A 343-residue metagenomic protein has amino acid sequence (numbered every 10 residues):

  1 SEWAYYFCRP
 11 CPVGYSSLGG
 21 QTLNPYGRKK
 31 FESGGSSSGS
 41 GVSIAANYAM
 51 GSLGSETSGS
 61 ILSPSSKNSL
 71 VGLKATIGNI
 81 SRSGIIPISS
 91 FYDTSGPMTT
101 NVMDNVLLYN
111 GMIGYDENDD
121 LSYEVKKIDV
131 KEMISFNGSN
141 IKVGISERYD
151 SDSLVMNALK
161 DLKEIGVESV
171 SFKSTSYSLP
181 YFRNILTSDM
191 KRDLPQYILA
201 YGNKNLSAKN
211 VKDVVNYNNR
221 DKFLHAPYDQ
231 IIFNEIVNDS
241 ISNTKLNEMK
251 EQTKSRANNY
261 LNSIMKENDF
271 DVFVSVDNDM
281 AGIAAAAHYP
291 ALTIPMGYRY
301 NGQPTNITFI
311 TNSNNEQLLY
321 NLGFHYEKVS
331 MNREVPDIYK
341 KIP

Functional and structural regions predicted by a protein language model:
S1-A4, L53-T57, T76, S146-Y149 (+4 more regions): Active-site-proximal beta-strand/loop segments in catalytic clefts of secreted hydrolases
S1-S95: Short glycine/serine-rich loop/turn segments
G41-S43, D161, G282-A286: Hydrophobic/aromatic ligand-binding patch that stacks against planar heteroaromatic rings of cofactors or nucleotides
N47-G51, N101, I141, K163-V167 (+2 more regions): Loop/turn elements at helix/coil->beta-strand transitions in domains of secreted/extracellular proteins
A49, L154, N234-P343: Glycine-rich, small-residue loops and helix-cap segments that act as flexible hinges at active-site edges
K74-A158, R333-P343: A short helix-breaking turn/cap at a secondary-structure junction
N101-K126, E147-Y177, S188-D189, P195-R220: Acidic-enriched catalytic cores of C-N bond-cleaving enzymes acting on peptides and small amides
N140-G144, S188-R256, P295, Q303-I307: Short helix-loop capping/hinge segments that flank enzyme active sites or metal/cofactor-binding pockets
